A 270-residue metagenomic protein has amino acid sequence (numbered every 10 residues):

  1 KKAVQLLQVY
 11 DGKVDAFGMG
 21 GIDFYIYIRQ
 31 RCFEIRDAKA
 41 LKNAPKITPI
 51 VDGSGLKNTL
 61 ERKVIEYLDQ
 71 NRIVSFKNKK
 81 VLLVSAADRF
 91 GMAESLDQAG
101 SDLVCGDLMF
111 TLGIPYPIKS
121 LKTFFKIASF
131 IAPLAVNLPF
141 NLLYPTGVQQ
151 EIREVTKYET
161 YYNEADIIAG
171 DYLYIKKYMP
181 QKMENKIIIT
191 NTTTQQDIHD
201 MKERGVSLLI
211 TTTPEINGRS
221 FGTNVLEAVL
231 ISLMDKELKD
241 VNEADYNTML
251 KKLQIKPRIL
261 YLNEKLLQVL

Functional and structural regions predicted by a protein language model:
K1-N78, Q98-A99, I167-G170, E184-T192 (+2 more regions): Metallocofactor- and cofactor-centric catalytic cores in central/energy metabolism, strongly enriched
K2-Q8, E151-E164, G170-M179, T193-H199: A short, acidic, amphipathic alpha-helical segment used as a generic capping/interface helix at domain edges
D23, D88, Y174-I175: Alpha-helix capping/helix-boundary segments
Y27-R29, R62, M92-E94, Y178-P180 (+1 more regions): Short glycine-/acidic-enriched loop or helix-start segments at secondary-structure transitions that form or flank
L56-K63, Y67-N71, F76-I118: Conserved beta-alpha
L112-K119, D197-R204, G218-V225: Short, charged, surface-exposed secondary-structure boundary motifs
G113-I167, L173, M183: Active-site rim loops that border cofactor/substrate pockets in soluble metabolic enzymes
